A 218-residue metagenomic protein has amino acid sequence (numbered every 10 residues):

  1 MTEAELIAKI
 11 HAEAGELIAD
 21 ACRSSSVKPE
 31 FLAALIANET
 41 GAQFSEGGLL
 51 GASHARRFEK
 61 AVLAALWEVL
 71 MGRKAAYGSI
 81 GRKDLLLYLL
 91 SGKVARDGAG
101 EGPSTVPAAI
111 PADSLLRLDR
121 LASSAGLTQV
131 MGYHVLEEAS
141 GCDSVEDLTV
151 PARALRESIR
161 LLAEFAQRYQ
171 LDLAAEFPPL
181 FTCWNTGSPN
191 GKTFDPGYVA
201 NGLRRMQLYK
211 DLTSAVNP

Functional and structural regions predicted by a protein language model:
T2-N217: Catalytic glycan-binding domains that act on GlcNAc-containing polysaccharides
